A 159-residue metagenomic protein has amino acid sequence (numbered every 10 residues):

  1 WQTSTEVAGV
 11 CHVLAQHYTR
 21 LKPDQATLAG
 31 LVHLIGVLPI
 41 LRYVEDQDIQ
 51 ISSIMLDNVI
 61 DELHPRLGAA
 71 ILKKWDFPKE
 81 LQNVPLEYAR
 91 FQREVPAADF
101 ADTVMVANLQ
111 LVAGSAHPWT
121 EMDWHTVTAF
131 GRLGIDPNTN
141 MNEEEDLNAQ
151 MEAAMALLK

Functional and structural regions predicted by a protein language model:
W1, T5, G9-L21, Q25-K159: Metal-dependent nucleotide-binding catalytic modules
